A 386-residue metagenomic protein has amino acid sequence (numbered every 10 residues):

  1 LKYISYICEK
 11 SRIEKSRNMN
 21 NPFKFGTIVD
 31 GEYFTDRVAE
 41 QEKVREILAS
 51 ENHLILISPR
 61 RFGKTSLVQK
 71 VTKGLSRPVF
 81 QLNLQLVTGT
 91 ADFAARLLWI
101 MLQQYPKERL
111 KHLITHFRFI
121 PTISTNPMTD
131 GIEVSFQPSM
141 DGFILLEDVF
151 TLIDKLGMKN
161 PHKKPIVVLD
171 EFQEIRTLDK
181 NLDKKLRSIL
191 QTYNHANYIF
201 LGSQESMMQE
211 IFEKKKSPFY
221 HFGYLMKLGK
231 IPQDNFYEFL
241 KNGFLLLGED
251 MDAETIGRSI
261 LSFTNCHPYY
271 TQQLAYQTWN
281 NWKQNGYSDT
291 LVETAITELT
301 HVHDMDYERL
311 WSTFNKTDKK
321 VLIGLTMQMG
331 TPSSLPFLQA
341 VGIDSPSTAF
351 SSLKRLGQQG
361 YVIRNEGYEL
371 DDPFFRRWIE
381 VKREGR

Functional and structural regions predicted by a protein language model:
L1-L54, P59, G385: A short, basic N-terminal segment
K2-I13, N18-N21, H301-R386: C-terminal leucine-rich, beta-strand-based interaction scaffolds used for sensing/assembly
L48-A49, Q173, N265, W279 (+2 more regions): Short, locally clustered residues in the helix-turn-helix/winged-helix DNA-binding domain
S50-F62, S66-P165, S347: P-loop NTPase nucleotide-binding core
F136-E205, E213: Conserved Walker B catalytic segment
E210-S262, Q284-G286: Helix-loop-helix "sensor" segment of P-loop NTPases
R258-S262, Y269-K283, I323, K354: C-terminal helical "lid" of AAA+/P-loop NTPase domains
N280-V302: Conserved C-terminal helix/linker of AAA+ ATPases
